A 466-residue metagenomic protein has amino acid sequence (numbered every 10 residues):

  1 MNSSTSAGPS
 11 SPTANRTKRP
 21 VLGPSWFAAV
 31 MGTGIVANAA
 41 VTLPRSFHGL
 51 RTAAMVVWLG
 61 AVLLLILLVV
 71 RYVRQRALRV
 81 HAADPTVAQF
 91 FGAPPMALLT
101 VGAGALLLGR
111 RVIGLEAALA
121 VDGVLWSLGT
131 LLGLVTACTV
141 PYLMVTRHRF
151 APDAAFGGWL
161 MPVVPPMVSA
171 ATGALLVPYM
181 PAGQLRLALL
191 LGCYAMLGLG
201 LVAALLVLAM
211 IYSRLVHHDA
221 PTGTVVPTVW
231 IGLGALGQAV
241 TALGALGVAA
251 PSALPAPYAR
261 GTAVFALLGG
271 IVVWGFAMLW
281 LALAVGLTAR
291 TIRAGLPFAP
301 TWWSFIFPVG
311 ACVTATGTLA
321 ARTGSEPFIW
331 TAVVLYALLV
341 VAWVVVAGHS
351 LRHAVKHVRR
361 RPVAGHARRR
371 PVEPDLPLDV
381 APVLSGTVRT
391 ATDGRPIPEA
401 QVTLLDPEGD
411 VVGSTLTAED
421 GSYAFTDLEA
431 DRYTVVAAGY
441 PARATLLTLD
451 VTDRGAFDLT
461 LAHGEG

Functional and structural regions predicted by a protein language model:
S3-T5, S11-T42, A54, W58 (+10 more regions): Juxtamembrane helix-loop boundaries in multi-pass membrane proteins
L128, F156-A284: Generic multipass alpha-helical transmembrane bundles of integral membrane proteins
R370-P377, V451-G466: Extracellular beta-sheet/turn segments enriched in Thr/Pro/Gly and aliphatic residues
E373, A381, T387-P398: Structural motif
A400-L404, V435: Hydrophobic beta-strand segments
D406-S422: Short, acidic Ser/Thr/Gly-rich low-complexity loop/linker segments typical of extracellular and cell-surface proteins
D410, R432-D450: A short, solvent-exposed loop/turn motif at the edges and junctions of modular extracellular/periplasmic domains
